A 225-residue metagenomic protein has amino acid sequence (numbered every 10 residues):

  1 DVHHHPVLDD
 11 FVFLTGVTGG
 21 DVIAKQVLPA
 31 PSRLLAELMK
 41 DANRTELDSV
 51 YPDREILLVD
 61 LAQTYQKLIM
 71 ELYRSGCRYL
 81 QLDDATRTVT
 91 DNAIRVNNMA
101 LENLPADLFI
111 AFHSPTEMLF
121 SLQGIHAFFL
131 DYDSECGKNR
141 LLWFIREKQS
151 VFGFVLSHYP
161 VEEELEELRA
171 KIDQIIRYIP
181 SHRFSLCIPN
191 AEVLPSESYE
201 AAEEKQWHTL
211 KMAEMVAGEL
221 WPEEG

Functional and structural regions predicted by a protein language model:
D1-G225: Domain-level signal for soluble alpha/beta catalytic cores
